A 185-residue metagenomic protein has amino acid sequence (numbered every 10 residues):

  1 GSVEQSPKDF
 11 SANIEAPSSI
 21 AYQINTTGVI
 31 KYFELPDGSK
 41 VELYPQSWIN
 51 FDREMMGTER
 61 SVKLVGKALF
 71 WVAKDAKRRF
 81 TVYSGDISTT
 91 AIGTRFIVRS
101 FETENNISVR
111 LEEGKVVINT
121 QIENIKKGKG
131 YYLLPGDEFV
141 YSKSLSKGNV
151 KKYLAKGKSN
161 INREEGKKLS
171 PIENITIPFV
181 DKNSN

Functional and structural regions predicted by a protein language model:
S2-N185: A residue-level detector for the "anchor" residue at the start of short, highly conserved motifs
